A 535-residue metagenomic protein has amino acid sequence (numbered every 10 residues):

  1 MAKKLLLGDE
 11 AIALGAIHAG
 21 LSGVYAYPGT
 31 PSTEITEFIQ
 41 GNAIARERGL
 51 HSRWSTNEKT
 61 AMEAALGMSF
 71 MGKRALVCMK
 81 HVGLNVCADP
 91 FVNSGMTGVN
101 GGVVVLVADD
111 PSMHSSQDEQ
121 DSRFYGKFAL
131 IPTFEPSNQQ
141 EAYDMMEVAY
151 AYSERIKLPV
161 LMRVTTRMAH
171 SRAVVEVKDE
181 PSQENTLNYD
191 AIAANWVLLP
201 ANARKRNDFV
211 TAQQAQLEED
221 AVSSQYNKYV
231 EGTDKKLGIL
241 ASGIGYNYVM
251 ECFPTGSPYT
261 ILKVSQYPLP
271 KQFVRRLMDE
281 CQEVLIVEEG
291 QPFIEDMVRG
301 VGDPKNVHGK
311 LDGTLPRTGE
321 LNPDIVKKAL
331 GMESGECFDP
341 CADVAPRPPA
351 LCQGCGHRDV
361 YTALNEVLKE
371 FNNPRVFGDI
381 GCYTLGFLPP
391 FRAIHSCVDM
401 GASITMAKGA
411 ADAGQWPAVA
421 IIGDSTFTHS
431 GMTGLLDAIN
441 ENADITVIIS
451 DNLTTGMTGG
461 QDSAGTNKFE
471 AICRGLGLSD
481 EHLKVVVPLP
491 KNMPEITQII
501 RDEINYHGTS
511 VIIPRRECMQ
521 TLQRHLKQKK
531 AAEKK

Functional and structural regions predicted by a protein language model:
M1-D9, A19, P136-L351, G356-H357 (+2 more regions): Flexible, low-complexity linker and terminal segments
M1-Q139, R167, G232, P258 (+2 more regions): Thiamine diphosphate
I35-F38, A64-L66, C87-F91, M113-Q120 (+15 more regions): Short acidic, glycine/serine/threonine-rich loops at helix termini
Q40-A45, M250-I261, A471-D480: Short helix-loop-beta junction
R46-S55, T97-A108, N188-A194, N440-L453 (+1 more regions): A glycine-rich helix N-cap at a beta->alpha junction
G72, D234-Y259, G401, T405-A407 (+2 more regions): Short, acidic loop-beta-alpha module within alpha/beta folds
C78-M79, V104-A108, L161-T165, L240-A241 (+5 more regions): Short beta-strand segments
S115, F387-V511, E517-A532: Thiamine diphosphate
